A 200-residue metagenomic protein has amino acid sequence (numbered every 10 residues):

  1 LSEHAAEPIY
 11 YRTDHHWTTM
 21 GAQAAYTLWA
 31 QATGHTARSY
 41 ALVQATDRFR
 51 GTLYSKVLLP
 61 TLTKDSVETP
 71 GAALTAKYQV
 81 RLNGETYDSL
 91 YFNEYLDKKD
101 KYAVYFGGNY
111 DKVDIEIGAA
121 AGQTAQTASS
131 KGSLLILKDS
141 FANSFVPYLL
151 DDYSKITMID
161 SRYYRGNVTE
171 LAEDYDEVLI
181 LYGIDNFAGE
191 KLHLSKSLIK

Functional and structural regions predicted by a protein language model:
L1-K200: Extracellular glycan-modifying ectodomains
